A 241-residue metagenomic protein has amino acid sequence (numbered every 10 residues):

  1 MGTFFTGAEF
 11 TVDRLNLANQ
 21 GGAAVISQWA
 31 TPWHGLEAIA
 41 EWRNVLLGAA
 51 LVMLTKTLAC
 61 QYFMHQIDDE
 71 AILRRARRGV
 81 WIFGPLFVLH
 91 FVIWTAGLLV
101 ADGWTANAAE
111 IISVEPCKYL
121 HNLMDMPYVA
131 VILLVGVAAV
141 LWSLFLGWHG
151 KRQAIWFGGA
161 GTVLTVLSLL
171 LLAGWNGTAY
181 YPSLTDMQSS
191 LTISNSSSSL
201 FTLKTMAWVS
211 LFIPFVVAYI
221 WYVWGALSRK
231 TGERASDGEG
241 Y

Functional and structural regions predicted by a protein language model:
G2-A154, S168, L172: Long, contiguous internal "core" modules enriched in hydrophobic/ aromatic residues
W33, G174-T185, T202-W208: A cytosolic-side transmembrane-helix exit/cap motif
I112-P116, P182-L203: Short, membrane-exposed interhelical loops at transmembrane-helix boundaries
L133, W142-L146, S198-G232: Alpha-helical transmembrane segments of multi-pass membrane proteins predominantly involved in bioenergetics
A154-F157, L203: C-terminal accessory extensions/subdomains outside the catalytic/core fold
W156-T165: Central hydrophobic cores of alpha-helical transmembrane segments in multi-pass integral membrane proteins
T162, D186-Q188, V209: Short amphipathic alpha-helical segments
R229-Y241: Short, highly charged, low-complexity non-transmembrane loops/tails of multi-pass membrane proteins
